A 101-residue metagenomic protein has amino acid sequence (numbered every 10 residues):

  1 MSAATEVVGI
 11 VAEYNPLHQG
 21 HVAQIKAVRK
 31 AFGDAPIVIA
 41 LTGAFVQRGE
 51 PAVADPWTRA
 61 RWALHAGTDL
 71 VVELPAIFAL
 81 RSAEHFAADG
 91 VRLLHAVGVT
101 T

Functional and structural regions predicted by a protein language model:
M1-T101: Nucleotidyltransferase catalytic core that binds NTPs
